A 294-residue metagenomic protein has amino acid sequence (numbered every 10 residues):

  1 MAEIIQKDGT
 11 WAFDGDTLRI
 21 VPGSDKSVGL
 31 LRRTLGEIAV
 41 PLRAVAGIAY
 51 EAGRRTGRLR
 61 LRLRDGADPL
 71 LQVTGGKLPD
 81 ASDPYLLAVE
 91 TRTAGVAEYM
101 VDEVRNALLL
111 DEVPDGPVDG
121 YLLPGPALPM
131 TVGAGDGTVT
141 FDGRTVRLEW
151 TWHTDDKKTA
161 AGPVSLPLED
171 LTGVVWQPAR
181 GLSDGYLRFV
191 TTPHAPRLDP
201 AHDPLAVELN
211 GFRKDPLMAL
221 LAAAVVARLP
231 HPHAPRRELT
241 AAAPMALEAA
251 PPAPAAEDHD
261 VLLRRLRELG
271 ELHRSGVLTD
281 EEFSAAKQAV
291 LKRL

Functional and structural regions predicted by a protein language model:
M1-T17, L31-M130, A134-D136, T159-R265: Acidic, Ser/Thr- and proline-rich intrinsically disordered linker/docking segments of eukaryotic scaffolds
L18-V21, V146-W150: Short hydrophobic/aromatic-rich beta-strand segments that constitute the beta-sheet cores of beta-sandwich/beta-barrel
S24, D65-A67, T145: Short, flexible active-site-adjacent loop segments at beta-strand->alpha-helix junctions, enriched in small/polar
T138-T140: Polyanion-binding surfaces on beta-sheet-dominated domains and ring/shell assemblies
R144-V146, V164: One face of beta-strands
T151-T154, D199: Charged, compositionally biased boundary regions
A253-L294: N-terminal J-domain/J-like co-chaperone modules of DnaJ/Hsp40 proteins
